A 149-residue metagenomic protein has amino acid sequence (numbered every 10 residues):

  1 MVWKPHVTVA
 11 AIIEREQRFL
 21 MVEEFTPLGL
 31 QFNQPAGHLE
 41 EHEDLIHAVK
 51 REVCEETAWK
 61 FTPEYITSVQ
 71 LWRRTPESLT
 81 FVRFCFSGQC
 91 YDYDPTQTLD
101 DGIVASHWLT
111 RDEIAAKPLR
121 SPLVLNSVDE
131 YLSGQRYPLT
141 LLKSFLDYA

Functional and structural regions predicted by a protein language model:
M1-L20, V69, S87: Conserved N-terminal beta-strand and adjoining loop/helix that marks the start of the Nudix/MutT-like hydrolase domain
W3-P5, P76-V82, D100-I103: A generic structural micro-feature
H6, E14, Q34, I46 (+2 more regions): Short connector loops at helix/strand junctions that flank enzyme active sites, especially segments positioning acidic
R15-E55: Conserved Nudix-box catalytic region and its N-terminal flanking loop in Nudix hydrolases and closely related
F19, E64, F81-C85: Structural motif
G29-F32, D101-A149: Nudix hydrolase/Nudix homology domain
K60-S68: A short coil-to-beta-strand element that immediately follows conserved catalytic motifs
R73-P95, H107, E130-Q135: Active-site-adjacent beta-strand/loop module that shapes the phosphate/pyrophosphate-binding cleft
